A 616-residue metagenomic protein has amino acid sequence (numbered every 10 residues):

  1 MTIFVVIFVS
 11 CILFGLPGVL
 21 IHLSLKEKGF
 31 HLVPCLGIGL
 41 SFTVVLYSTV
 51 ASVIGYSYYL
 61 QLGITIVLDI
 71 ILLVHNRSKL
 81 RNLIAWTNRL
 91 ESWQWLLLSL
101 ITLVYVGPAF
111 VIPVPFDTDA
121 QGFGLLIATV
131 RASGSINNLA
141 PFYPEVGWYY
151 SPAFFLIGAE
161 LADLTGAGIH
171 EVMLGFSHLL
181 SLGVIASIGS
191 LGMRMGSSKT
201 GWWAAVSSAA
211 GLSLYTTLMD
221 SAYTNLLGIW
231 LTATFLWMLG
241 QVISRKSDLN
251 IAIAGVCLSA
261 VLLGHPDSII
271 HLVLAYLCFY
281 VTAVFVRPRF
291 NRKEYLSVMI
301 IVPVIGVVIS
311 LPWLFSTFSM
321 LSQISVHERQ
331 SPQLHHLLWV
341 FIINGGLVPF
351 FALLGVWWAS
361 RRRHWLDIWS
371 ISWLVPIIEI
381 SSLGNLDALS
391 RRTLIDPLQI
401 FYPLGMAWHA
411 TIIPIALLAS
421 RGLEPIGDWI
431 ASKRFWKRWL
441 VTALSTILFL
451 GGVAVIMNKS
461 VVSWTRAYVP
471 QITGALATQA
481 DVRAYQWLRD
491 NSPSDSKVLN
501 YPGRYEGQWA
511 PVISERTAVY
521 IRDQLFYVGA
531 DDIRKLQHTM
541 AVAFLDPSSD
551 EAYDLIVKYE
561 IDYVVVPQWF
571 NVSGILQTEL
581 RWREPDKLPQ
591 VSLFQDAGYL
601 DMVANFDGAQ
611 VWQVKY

Functional and structural regions predicted by a protein language model:
M1-N88: Membrane-embedded, hydrophobic transmembrane alpha-helices
V5, S52-Q61, V114-P115, T165-G166 (+8 more regions): Membrane-helix boundary/interfacial segments in multi-pass membrane proteins
G29, Q241-S259, R292-I300: Short hydrophobic alpha-helices at membrane interfaces in multi-pass membrane enzymes
L46, A51, N250-P266, P303-V308: Membrane-interface alpha helices of multi-pass inner-membrane proteins
W93-I101, V256-C257, Y276, F290-F315 (+1 more regions): Hydrophobic alpha-helical membrane-interfacial segments at the cytosolic entry of transmembrane helices
Q94-A233, M238, W464-A477, V498 (+1 more regions): Active-site lumenal/periplasmic loops and adjacent helix-entry segments of GT-C-fold, multi-pass membrane
S247, P266, F341-G345, R363-H364 (+2 more regions): Extracytoplasmic
Y280-R287, I305-V308, G346-I371, V375-E379 (+1 more regions): Hydrophobic, aromatic-rich transmembrane alpha-helices and their immediate juxtamembrane boundary segments
